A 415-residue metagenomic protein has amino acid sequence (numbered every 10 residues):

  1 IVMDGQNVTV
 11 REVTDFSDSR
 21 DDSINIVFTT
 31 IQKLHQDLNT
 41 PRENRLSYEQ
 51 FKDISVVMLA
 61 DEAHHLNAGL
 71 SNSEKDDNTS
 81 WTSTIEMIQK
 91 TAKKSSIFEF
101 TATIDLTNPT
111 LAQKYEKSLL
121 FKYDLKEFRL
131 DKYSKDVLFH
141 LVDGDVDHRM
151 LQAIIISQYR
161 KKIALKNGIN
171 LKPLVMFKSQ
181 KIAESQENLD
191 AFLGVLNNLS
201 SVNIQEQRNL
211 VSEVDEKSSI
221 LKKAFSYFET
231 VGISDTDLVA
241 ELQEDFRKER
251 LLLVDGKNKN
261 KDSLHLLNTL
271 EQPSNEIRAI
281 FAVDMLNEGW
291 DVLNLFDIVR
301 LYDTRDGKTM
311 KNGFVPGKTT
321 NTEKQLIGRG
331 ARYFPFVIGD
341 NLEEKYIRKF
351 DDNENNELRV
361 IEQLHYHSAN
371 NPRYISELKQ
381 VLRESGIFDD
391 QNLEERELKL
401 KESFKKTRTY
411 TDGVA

Functional and structural regions predicted by a protein language model:
I1-N7, D22-R42, Y48-V57, H65-F100 (+3 more regions): Helicase-associated low-complexity regulatory tails and linkers flanking the ATPase motor
V10-S19: Short acidic low-complexity segments
D61-A63, M285: Walker B catalytic acidic pair
T103, M285-L286: Short, polar loop motifs at secondary-structure junctions
F281: Mature N-terminal segment immediately following signal peptide/propeptide cleavage in secreted/periplasmic
